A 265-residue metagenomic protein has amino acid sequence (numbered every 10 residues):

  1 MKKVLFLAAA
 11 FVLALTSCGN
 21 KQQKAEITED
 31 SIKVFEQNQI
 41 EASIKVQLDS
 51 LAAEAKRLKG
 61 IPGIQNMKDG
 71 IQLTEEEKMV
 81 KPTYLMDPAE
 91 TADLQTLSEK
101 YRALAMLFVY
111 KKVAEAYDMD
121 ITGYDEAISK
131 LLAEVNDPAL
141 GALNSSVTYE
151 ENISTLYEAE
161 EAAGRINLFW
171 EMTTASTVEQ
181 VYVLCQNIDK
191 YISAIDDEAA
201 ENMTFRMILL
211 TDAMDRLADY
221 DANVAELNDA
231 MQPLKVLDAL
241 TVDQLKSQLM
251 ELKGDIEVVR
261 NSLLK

Functional and structural regions predicted by a protein language model:
K2-A8: Sec-dependent signal peptide recognition, specifically the positively charged N-region followed immediately by
A14-S17: C-terminal motif of bacterial Sec signal peptides marking the signal peptidase cleavage site
G19-K21: Bacterial signal peptide processing site
A25-N144: N-terminal Sec/ER secretory leader and immediately downstream segment of secreted/extracellular precursors
Y110, A127-K130, T148, S176-V183 (+4 more regions): Charged, amphipathic alpha-helical oligomerization/scaffolding segments
K111-D118, P138, E160, L184-I195 (+3 more regions): Secondary-structure edge/capping motif, primarily at the C-terminal ends of alpha-helices and the immediately following
N144-Y220: Extended amphipathic alpha-helical interaction segments
D215-K265: A cross-kingdom marker for long, charged
